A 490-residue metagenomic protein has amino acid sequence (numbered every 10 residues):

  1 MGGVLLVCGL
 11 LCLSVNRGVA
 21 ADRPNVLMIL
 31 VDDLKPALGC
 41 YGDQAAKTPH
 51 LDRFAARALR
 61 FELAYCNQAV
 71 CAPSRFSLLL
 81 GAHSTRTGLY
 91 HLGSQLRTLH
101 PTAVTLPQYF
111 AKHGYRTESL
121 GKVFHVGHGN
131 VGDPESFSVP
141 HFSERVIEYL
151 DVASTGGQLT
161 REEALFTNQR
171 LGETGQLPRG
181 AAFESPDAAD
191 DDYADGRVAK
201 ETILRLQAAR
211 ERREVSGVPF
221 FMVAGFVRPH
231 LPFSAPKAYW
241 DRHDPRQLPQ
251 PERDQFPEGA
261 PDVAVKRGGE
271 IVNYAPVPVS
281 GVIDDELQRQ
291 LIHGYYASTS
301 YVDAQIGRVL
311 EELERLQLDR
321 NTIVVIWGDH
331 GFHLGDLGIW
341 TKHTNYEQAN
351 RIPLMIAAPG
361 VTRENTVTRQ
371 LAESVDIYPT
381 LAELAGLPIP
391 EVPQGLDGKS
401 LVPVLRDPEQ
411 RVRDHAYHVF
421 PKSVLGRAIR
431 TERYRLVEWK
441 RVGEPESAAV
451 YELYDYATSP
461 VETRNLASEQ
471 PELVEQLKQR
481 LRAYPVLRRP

Functional and structural regions predicted by a protein language model:
G2-S14: Bacterial N-terminal signal peptides
L6, V19-A449, V461-V486: Formylglycine-dependent sulfatase
L453-Y454: Short hydrophobic beta-strand that contains or immediately precedes a catalytic carboxylate
A457: Residues forming the ATP-binding cleft of Hanks-type serine/threonine protein kinase domains
